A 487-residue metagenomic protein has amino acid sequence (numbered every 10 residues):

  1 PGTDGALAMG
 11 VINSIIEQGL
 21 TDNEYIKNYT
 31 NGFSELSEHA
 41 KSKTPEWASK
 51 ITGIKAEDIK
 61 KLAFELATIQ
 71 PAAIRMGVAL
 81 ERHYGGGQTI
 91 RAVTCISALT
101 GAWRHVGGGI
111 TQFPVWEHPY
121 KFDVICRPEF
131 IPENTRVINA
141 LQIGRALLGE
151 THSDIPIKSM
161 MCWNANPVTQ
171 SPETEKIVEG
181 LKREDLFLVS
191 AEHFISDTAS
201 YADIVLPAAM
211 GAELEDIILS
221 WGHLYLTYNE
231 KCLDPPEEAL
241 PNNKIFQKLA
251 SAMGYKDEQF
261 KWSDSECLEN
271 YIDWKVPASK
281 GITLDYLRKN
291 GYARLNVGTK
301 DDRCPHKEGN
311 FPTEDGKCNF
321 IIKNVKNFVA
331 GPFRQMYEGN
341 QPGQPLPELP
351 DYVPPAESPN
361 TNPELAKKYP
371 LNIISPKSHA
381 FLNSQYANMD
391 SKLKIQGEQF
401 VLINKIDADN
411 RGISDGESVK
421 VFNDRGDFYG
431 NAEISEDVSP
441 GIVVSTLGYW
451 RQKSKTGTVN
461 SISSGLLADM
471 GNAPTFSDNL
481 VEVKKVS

Functional and structural regions predicted by a protein language model:
P1-I69: Long, well-ordered, tryptophan-enriched scaffold segments
T3-M9, T94-S200, M210-I217, N229 (+1 more regions): Extended redox/cofactor-interaction regions of prokaryotic respiratory oxidoreductases
N28-N31, L66, G109-Y120, W262-P277 (+1 more regions): A glycine-rich phosphate-binding loop feature that marks nucleotide/adenosyl-phosphate handling sites
H39, K60-A73, A146-K158: Glycine-rich phosphate/diphosphate-binding loops that line cofactor/substrate pockets in enzymes
K43-W47, R75-L80, Y225-D234: Flexible glycine/proline-enriched surface loops and loop-helix/loop-strand junctions
K50-I54, G77-Y84, A165-V168: Conserved short loop/turn motifs at secondary-structure junctions
I177, R183-F187, A191-S196, Y228-G254 (+1 more regions): Phosphate/diphosphate-binding loops
P236-N290, S384, M389-L402, I406-S487: Long, contiguous, secondary-structure-rich segments that constitute the structural scaffold of globular domains
